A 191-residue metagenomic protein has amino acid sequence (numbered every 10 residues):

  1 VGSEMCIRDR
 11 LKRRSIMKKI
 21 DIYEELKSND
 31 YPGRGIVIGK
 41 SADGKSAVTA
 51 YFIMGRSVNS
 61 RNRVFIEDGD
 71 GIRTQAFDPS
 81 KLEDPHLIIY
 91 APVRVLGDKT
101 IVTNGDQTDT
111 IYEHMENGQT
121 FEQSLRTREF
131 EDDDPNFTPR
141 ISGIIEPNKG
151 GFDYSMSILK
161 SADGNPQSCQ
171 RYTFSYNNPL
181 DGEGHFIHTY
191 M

Functional and structural regions predicted by a protein language model:
V1-I7: Short, small-residue-biased leader/transition segments that mark boundaries at the very start of proteins
R8-R14: Basic polycationic patches enriched in arginine
M17-M191: Conserved short alpha-helical segments that host acidic/polar catalytic motifs at enzyme active sites
